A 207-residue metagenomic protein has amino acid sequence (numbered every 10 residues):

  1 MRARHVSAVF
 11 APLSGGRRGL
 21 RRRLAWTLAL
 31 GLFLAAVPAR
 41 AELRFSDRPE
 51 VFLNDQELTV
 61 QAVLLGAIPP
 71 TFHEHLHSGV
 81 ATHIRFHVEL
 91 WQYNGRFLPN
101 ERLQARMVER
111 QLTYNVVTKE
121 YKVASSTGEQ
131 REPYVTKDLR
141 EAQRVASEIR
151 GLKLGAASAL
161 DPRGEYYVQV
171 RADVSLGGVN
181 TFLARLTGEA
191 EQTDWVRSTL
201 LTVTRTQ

Functional and structural regions predicted by a protein language model:
M1-L20: N-terminal secretory signal peptides that target proteins for export/translocation
G15-G19, R23-A35: Bacterial N-terminal signal peptides
V37-A41: Sec/Tat signal peptide C-region and signal peptidase I cleavage site
E50-H75: N-terminal targeting signals for Sec/Tat export/insertion, comprising classic cleavable signal peptides
L53, L64-I68, T82-N94, V116 (+2 more regions): Beta-strand elements of well-folded, non-transmembrane domains
V60-L64, Y114-V116, T127-E129, D138-L160: A beta-strand/beta-hairpin structural motif
H75-R140: Structured domain cores in non-transmembrane regions
K153-Q207: Glycine-rich, aromatic-bearing surface loops/beta-hairpins
